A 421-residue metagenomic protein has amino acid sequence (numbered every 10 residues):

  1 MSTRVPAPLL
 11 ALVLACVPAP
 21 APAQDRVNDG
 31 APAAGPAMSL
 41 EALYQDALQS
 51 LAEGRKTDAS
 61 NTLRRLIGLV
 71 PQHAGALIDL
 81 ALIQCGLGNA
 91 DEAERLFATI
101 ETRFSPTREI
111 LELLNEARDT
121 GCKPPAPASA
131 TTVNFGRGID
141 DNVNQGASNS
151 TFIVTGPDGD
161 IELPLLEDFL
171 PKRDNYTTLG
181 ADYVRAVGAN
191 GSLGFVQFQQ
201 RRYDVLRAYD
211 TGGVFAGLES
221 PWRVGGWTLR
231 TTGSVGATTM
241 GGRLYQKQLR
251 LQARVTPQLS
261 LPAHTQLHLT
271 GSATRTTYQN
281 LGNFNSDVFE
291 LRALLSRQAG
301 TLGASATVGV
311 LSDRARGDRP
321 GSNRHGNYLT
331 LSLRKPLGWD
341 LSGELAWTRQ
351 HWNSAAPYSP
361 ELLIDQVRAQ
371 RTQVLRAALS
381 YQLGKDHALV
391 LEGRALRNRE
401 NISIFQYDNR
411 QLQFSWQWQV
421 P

Functional and structural regions predicted by a protein language model:
D25-E41, D46-D58, T102, P106-G217 (+1 more regions): Outer-membrane beta-barrel initiation region
I67-G68, T102: Conserved structural position within tetratricopeptide repeats
T131-F135, L179, G194-V196, L229-V235 (+8 more regions): Membrane-embedded beta-strand positions of outer-membrane beta-barrel proteins
T131-R137, T177-R185, A216-W222, A253-L259 (+5 more regions): Residues on the lipid-exposed face of transmembrane beta-strands in outer-membrane beta-barrel proteins
F135-D141, R185, F198-D204, W222-V224 (+8 more regions): Transmembrane beta-strands of outer-membrane beta-barrel pores
F169-R173, L206-G212, R243-R250, L281-E290 (+3 more regions): Replace "Gram-negative outer membrane beta-barrel proteins" with "bacterial and organellar outer membrane beta-barrel
G188-L193, V224-T231, L259-L269, A299-T307 (+4 more regions): Repeated loop/turn-to-beta-strand initiation elements of outer-membrane beta-barrel proteins
Y407-P421: Outer-membrane beta-barrel "beta-signal"
